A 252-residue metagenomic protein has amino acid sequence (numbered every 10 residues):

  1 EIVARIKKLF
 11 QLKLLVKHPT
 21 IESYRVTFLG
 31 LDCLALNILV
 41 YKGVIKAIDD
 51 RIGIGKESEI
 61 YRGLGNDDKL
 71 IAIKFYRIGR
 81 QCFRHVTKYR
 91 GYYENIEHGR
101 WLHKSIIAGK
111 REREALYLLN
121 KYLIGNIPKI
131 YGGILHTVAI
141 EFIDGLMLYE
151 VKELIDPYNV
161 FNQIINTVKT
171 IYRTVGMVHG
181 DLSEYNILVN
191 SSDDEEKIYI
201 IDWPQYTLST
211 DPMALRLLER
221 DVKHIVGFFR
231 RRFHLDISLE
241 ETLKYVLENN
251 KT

Functional and structural regions predicted by a protein language model:
E1-Q11: Short amphipathic alpha-helical interaction segments
L12-L14, H18, D32-L146: Conserved ATP-binding subdomain of kinase catalytic cores across diverse folds
S23-L34: Basic, amphipathic "hinge/linker" alpha-helix immediately C-terminal to the N-terminal HTH DNA-binding motif
I73, G180, I201: Active-site flanking residues adjacent to catalytic metal/cofactor-binding acidic residues
H103-I127, Y149-Y185, N190, V222 (+1 more regions): Conserved kinase catalytic-core helix
K121, P128-I130, V138, G145-E153 (+6 more regions): Long, compositionally biased intrinsically disordered regions
V160, R173-T174, N190-T252: C-lobe/activation-segment region of protein kinase-like
